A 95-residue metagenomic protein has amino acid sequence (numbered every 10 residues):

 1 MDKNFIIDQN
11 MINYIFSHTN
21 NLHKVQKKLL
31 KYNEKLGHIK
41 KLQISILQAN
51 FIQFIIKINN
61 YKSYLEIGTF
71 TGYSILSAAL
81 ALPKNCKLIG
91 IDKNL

Functional and structural regions predicted by a protein language model:
M1-L95: A short alpha-helical cap/connector motif
